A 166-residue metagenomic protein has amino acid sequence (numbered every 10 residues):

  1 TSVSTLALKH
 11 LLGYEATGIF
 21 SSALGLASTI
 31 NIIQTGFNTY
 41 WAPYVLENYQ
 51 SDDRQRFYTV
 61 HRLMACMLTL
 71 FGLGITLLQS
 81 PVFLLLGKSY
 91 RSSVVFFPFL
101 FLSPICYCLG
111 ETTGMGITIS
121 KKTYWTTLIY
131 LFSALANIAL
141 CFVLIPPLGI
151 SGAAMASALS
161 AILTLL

Functional and structural regions predicted by a protein language model:
A7-S28, R91-V94, I150-A153: Interfacial/gating helices of multi-pass transporter permease domains
Y14-E15, T76-E111, S151: Interfacial segments at transmembrane-helix termini and the short loops linking adjacent helices
E15-A16, Y124, L131-L166: Membrane-interface helix-loop junctions in multi-pass transport and translocation proteins
S21-L24, M64, F97-L100, P104 (+2 more regions): Residue-level recognition of transmembrane alpha-helices in multi-pass small-molecule transporters/permeases
A23-D52, Y58-H61, G114-I119: Helix-loop junctions and terminal segments of transmembrane helices in multi-pass membrane transport/translocation
L24, L63-T76, L85, S89 (+1 more regions): Short alpha-helical transmembrane segments in multi-pass integral membrane proteins
D52-L78, V94-F97: Interfacial transmembrane-helix starts/ends
L102-F132: Membrane-interface junctions at transmembrane-helix termini in multi-pass inner-membrane proteins
